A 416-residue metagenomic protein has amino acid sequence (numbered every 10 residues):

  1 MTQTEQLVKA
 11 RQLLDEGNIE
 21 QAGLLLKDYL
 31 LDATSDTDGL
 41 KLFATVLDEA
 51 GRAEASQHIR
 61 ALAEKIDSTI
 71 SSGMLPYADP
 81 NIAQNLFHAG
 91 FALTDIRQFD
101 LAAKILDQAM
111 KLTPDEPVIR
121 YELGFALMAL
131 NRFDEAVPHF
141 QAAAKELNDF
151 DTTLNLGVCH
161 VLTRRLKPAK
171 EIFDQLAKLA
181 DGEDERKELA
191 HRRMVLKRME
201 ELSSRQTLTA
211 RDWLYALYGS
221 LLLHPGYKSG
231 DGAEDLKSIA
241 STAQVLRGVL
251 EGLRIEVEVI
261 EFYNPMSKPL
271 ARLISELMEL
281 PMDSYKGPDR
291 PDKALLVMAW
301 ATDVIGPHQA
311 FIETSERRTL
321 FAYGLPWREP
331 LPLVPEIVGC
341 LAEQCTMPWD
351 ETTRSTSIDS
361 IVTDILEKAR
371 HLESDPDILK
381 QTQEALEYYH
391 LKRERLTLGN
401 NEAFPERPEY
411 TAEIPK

Functional and structural regions predicted by a protein language model:
M1-E20: N-terminal leader/linker segments that initiate helical-solenoid repeat arrays
R11, G17, K27, A33-T34 (+1 more regions): PRPP-associated nucleotide enzymes
